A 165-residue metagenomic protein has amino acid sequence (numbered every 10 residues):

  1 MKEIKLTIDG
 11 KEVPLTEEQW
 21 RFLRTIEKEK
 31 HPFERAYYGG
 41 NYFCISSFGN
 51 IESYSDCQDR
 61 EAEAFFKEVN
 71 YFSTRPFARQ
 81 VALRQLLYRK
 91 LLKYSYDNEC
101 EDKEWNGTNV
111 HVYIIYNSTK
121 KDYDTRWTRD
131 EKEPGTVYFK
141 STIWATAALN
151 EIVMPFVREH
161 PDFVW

Functional and structural regions predicted by a protein language model:
M1-W165: Structural boundary micro-motifs
